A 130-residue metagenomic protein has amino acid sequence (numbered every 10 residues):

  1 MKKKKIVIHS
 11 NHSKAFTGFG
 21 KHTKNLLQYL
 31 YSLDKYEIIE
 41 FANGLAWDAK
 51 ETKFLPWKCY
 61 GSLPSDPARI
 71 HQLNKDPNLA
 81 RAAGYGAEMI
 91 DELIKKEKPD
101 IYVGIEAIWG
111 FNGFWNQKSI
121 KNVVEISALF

Functional and structural regions predicted by a protein language model:
M1-F54, D91, E97: N-terminal subdomain of nucleotide-sugar transferases
K50-F130: Extended catalytic core of nucleotide-activated donor transferases of GT-like folds
